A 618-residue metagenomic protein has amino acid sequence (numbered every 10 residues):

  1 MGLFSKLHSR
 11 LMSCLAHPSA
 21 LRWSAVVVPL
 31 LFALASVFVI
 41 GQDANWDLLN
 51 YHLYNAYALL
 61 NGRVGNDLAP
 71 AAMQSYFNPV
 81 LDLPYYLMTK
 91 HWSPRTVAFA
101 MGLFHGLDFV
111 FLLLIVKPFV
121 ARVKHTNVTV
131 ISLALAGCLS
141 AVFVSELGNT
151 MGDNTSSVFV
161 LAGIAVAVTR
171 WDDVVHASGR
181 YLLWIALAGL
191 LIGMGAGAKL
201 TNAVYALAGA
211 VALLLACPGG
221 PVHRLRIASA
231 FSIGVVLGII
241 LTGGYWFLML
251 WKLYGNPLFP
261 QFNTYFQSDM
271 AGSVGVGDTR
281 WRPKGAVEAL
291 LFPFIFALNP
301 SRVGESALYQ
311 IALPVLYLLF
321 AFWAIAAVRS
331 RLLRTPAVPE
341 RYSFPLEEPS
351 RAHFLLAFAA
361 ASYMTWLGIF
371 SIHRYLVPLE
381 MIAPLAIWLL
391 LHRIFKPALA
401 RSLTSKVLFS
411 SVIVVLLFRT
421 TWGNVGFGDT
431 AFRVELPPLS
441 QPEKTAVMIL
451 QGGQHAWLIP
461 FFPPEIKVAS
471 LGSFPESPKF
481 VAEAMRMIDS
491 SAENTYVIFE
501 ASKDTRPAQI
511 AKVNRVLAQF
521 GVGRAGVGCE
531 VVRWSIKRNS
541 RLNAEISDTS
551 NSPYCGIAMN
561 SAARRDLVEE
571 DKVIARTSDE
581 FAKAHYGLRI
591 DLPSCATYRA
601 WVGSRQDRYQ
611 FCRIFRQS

Functional and structural regions predicted by a protein language model:
L3-S13, Y205-I239, L385: Perimembrane helix-loop-helix junctions
G41-N55, N61-Y85, W92-R95, Y254-Q261 (+1 more regions): Extracytoplasmic catalytic/substrate-binding loops of multi-pass membrane glycan-assembly enzymes
H52, G152-F159, V204, R351-L356 (+1 more regions): Hydrophobic/aromatic-rich transmembrane helices and adjacent perimembrane loops
P84, S229-N299: Membrane-lumen/periplasm interface segments of specific transmembrane helices in polyprenyl phosphate-linked
L87, T96-V123, A162, A321-S330: Transmembrane-helix motifs of polytopic, lipid-linked glycan transferases
V110-A141, V158, A177, H353 (+1 more regions): Transmembrane-helix signature of polytopic, membrane-embedded enzymes that assemble or transfer cell-envelope glycans
V142-T155: Short acidic/glycine- and proline-prone juxtamembrane loop motifs at membrane-interface regions of multi-pass membrane
S410-P478, I590-W601, Q606-S618: Membrane-embedded, lumen/periplasm-facing catalytic core of multi-pass transferases that use lipid-linked donors
